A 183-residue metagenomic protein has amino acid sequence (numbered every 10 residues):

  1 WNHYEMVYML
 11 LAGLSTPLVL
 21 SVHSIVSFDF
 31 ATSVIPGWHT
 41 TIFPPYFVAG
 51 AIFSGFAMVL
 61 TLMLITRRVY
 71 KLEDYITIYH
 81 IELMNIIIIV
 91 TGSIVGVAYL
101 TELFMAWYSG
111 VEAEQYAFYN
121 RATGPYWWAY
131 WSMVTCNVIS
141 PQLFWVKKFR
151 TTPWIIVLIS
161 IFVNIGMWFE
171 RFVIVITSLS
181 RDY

Functional and structural regions predicted by a protein language model:
W1-M133: Long, contiguous internal "core" modules enriched in hydrophobic/ aromatic residues
I35, L62-R68, V146-K147, I155 (+1 more regions): Juxtamembrane/interface segments at transmembrane-helix termini
V97, I165-G166: Residue-level marker of motif borders
V97, P141, R171: Hydrophobic, well-ordered secondary-structure elements that form the walls of internal hydrophobic environments
W107, Q142, V175-I176: Hydrophobic positions within alpha-helical membrane elements
W128-P153: Extended C-terminal subregions enriched in glycine
I155-I165: Central hydrophobic cores of alpha-helical transmembrane segments in multi-pass integral membrane proteins
W168-Y183: Membrane-proximal extracellular juxtamembrane segment immediately upstream of a following transmembrane helix
